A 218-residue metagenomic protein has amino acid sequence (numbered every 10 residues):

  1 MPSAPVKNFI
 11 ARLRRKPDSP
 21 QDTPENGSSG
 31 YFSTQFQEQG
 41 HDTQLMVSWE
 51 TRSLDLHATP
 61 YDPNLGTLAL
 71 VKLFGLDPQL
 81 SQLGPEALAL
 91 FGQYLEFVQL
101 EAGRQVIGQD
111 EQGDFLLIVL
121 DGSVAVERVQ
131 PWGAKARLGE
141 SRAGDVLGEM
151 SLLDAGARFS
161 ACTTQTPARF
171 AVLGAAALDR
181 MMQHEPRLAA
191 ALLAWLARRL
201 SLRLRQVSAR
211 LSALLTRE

Functional and structural regions predicted by a protein language model:
M1-E218: Cytosolic regulatory regions built on CNB/CRP/Popeye-like sensor folds
